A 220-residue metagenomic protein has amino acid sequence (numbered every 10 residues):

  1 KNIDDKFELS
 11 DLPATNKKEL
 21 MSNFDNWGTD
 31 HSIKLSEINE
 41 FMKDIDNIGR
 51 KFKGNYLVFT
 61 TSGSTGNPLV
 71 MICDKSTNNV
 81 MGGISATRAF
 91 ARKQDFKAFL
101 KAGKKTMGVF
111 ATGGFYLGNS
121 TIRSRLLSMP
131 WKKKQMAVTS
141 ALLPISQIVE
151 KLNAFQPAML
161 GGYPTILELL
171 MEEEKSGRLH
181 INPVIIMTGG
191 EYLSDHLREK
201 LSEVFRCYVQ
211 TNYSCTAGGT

Functional and structural regions predicted by a protein language model:
K1-T60, N67-K101, A154-M159, I181 (+1 more regions): Nucleotide 5′-phosphate-binding alpha/beta core
N55, A111-F115, T165-I166: Short glycine-enriched loops at secondary-structure junctions
V58-T65, P164, T216: Ser/Thr-glycine-rich phosphate-binding loops at phosphate-binding pockets of nucleotides, nucleotide cofactors
L69, N78-M81, G113-N119, L169-L170 (+2 more regions): Short, well-ordered, mixed-charge alpha-helical segments that flank or form enzyme active sites
M71-I72, K105-F110, L160-G162, Q210-N212: A structural signal for short, well-ordered beta-strand segments and their strand-loop junctions that often border
A86-Q94, M107, V149, M171-K175: Generic structural signal for well-ordered alpha-helical scaffold segments
A89-S128, A137-T139: Conserved AMP-binding loop of ANL adenylate-forming enzymes
S128-T220: Active-site glycine/GP-rich loop and adjacent strand/helix microenvironment that borders small-molecule binding pockets
